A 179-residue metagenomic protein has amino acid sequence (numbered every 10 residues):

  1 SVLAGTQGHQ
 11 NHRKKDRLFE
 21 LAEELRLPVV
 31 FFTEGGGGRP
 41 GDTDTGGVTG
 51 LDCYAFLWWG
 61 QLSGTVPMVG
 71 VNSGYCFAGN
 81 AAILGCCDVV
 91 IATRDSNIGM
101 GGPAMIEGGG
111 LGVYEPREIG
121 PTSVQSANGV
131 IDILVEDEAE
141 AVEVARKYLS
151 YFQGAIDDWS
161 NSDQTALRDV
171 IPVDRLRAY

Functional and structural regions predicted by a protein language model:
S1, K14-G41: A structural preference for short, pocket-lining loop segments at secondary-structure junctions
S1-L3, V135-Y179: Intrinsically disordered, low-complexity segments enriched in small/flexible residues
V2-Q10, D42-V48: Flexible beta-alpha connector loops of hexameric P-loop NTPases
A4-H12, S73, Y114: Alpha-helix N-cap/helix-initiation motif
H12-D16, C53-F56: Short, well-ordered alpha-helical scaffold segments within catalytic/effector domains
L27, T33-D157: Conserved catalytic cores of soluble enzyme domains, especially glycine-rich substrate-binding beta-alpha loops
